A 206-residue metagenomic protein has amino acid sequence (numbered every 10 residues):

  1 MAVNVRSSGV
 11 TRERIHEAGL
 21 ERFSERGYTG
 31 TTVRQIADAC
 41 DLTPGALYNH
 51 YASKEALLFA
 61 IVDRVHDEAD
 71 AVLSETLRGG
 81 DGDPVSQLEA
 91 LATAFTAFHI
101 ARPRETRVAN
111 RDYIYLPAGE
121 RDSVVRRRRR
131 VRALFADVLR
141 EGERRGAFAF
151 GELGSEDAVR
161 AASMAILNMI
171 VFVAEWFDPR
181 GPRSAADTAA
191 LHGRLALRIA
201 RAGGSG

Functional and structural regions predicted by a protein language model:
M1-V10, R14-E17, E21, D81 (+1 more regions): N-terminal intrinsically disordered/low-complexity leader segments
A2, A97, A101, A133-R144 (+1 more regions): C-terminal peripheral helix-coil segments that are non-catalytic and often amphipathic
V3, R14, A18-A56, A60: Helix-turn-helix
T11-L20, I36, I61-L73, F135: Generic hydrophobic, amphipathic alpha-helix propensity
K54, I61, V65, A69 (+7 more regions): Hydrophobic/aromatic residues within well-ordered alpha-helical segments
A60, S74-R104, S155-E156, S163 (+1 more regions): Hydrophobic alpha-helical connector segments
D67-D70, S74, G119-R145, D157-M164 (+1 more regions): Amphipathic alpha-helical packing segments from all-alpha helical-bundle domains
A97-A136, G151-D157, F177: Short secondary-structure transition hinges
